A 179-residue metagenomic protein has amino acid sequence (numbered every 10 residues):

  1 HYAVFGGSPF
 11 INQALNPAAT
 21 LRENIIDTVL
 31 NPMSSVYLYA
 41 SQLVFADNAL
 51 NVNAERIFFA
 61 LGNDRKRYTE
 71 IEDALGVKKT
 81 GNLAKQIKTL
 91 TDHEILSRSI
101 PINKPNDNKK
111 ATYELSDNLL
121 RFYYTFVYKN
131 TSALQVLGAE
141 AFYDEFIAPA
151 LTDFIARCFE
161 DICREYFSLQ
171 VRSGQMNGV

Functional and structural regions predicted by a protein language model:
H1-N12: A short helix-loop-helix "switch/interaction" segment in the helical subdomain of ASCE P-loop NTPases
I11, L15-P17, E23-V179: Accessory nucleic acid-recognition modules appended to NTPase machines
